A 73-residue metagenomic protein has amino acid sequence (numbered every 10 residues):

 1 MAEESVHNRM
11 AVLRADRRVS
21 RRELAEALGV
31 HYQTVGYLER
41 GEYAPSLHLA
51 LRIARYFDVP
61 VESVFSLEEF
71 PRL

Functional and structural regions predicted by a protein language model:
M1-D16: A short, Lys/Arg-rich alpha-helix, primarily the initiator
M10, L24-A25, V35-L38, V64: Conserved hydrophobic/aromatic packing and binding residues within compact polymer-binding modules
A15, E26, R55: Alpha-helical residues within the helix-turn-helix
V30-Y43: Recognition helix of helix-turn-helix/homeodomain-like DNA-binding domains that insert into the DNA major groove
H48-S63: DNA major-groove recognition helix of helix-turn-helix/homeodomain DNA-binding modules
R55, F65-L73: Short, charged recognition helix plus adjacent turn of helix-turn-helix-like nucleic-acid-binding domains
